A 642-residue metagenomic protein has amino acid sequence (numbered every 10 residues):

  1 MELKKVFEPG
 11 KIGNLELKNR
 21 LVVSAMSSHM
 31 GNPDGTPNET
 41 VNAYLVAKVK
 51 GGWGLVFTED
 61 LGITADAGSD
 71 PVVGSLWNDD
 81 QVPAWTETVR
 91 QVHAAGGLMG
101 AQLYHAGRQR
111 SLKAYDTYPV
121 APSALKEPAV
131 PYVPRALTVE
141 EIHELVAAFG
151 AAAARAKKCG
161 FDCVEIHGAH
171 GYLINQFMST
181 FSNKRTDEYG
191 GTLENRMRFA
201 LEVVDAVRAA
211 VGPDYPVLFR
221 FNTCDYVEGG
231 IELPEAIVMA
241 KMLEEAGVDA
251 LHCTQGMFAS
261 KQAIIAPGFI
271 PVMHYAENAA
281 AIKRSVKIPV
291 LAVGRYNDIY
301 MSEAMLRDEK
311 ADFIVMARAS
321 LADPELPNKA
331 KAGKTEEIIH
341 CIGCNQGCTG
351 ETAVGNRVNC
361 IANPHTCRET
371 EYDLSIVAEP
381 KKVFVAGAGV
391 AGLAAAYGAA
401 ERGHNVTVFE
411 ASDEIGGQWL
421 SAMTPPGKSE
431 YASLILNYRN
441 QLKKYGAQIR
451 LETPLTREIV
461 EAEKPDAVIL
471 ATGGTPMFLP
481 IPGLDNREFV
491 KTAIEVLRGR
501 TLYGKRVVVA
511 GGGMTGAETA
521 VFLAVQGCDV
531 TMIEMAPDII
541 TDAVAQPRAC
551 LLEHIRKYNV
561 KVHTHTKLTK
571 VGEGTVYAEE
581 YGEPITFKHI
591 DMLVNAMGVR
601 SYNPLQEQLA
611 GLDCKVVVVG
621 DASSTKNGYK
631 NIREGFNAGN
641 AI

Functional and structural regions predicted by a protein language model:
M1-A386, V390-V406, E414, Y503: Flavin-dependent oxidoreductase catalytic cores
M1-G10, E39, H365-E369, Q448-P454 (+2 more regions): Short gly/ser/thr-rich secondary-structure transition/capping motifs
K310, L442-I449, N486-F489, C528 (+2 more regions): A short helix-to-beta-strand connector/capping loop
E325-C341, T453-G474: Small-residue-rich anion-binding loops in enzyme active sites
T352, W419, L479-G483: Conserved catalytic-core motifs of eukaryotic protein kinase domains, centered on the activation segment
K381-V408, R450-K464, T472-I481, I494-A545 (+2 more regions): Rossmann-like dinucleotide/flavin-binding elements
N405-Y445, F522-T566, S623-K626: Rossmann-like dinucleotide-binding cores of NAD(P)H-dependent redox enzymes
